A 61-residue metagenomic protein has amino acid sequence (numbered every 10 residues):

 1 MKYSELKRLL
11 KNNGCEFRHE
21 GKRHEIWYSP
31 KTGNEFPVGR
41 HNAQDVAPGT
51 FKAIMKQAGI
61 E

Functional and structural regions predicted by a protein language model:
K2-E20, Y28-E61: Basic nucleic-acid-binding interfaces
